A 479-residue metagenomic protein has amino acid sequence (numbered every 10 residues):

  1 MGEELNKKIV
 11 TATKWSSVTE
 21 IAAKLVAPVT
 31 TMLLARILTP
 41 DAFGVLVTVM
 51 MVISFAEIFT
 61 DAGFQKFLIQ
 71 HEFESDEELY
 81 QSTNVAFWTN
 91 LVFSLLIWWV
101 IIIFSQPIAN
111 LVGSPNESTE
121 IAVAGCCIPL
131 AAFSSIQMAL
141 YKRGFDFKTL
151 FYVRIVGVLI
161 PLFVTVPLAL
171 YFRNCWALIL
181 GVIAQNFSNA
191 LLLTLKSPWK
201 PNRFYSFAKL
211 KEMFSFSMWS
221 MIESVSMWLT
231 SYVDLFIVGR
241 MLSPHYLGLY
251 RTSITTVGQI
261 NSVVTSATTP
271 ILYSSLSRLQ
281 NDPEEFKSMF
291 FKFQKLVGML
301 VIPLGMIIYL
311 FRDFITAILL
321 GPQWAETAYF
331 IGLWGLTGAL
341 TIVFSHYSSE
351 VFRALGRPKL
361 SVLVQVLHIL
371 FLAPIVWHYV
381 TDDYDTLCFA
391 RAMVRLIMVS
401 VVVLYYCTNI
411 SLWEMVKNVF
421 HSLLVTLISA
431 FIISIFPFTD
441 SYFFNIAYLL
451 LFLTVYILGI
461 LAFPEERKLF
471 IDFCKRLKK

Functional and structural regions predicted by a protein language model:
M1-L5, I9, K148, L191-Y232 (+3 more regions): Interhelical loop/hinge segments that connect adjacent transmembrane helices in multipass membrane
G2, L412, K417-V419, F431-K479: Membrane-proximal transmembrane or re-entrant/amphipathic helices at the cytosolic face
L5-F64, T89, F93-S105, V158-L162 (+5 more regions): Signature of the first transmembrane helix
N6-V10, F67-Q70, P129-I155, F172 (+4 more regions): Membrane-interface junctions at transmembrane-helix termini in multi-pass inner-membrane proteins
A12-A27, L178-Q185, N189, L193 (+5 more regions): Transmembrane helical elements of multi-pass membrane transporters/channels
A35-M50, S105, N110, N116-T119 (+7 more regions): Membrane-interface helix-loop junctions in multi-pass transport and translocation proteins
I53, W88-Y232: Hydrophobic transmembrane helix module of multi-pass membrane transport proteins
F59-D76, K142-R143, S253, V257-V301 (+1 more regions): Helix-loop junctions and terminal segments of transmembrane helices in multi-pass membrane transport/translocation
